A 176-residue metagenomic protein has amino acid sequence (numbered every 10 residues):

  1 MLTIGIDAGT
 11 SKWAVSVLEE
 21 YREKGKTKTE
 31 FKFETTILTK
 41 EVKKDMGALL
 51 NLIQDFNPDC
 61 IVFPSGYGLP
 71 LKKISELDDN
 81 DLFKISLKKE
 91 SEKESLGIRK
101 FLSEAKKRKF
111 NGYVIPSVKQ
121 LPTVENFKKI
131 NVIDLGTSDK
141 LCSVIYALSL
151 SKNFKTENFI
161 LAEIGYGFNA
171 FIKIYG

Functional and structural regions predicted by a protein language model:
M1-F31, E157-G176: Gly/Thr-rich phosphate-binding beta-strand-loop-beta motif of the actin/hexokinase/Hsp70
M1-I6, N51, Y67-L161: Nucleotide/phosphate-binding catalytic cleft detector across ATP-hydrolyzing and phosphate-transferring enzymes
A8-W13, P58-P70, S103-Y113, I164-I174: Phosphate-binding glycine-rich loops and adjacent basic patches that engage nucleotide phosphates, nucleic-acid
L18-E19, M46-A48, E76, F127-K128 (+1 more regions): Surface-exposed beta-strand edges and their flanking turn/coil or helix-capping segments
E23-I61, Y67, D81-E92: N-terminal phosphate-binding loop and adjacent alpha-helix
